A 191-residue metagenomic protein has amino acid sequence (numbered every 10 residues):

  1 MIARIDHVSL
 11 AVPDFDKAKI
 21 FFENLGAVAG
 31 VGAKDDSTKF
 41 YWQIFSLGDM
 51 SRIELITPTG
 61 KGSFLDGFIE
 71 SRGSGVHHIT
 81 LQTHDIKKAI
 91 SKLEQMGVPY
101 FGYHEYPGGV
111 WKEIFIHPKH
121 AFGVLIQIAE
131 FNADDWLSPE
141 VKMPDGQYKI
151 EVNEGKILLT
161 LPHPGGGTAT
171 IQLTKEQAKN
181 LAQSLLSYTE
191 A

Functional and structural regions predicted by a protein language model:
I2-A3, L10-R52, Q95-W111, I116 (+1 more regions): Core segments of cupin and vicinal oxygen chelate
R4-P13, Q43-G48, L65-I90, I114-I116 (+1 more regions): Vicinal oxygen chelate
A18-K19, R52, L65, I90 (+1 more regions): Internal amphipathic alpha-helical segments of the cytochrome P450 catalytic fold
P58-T59: A conserved beta-strand-loop-helix scaffold within acyl/acetyltransferase catalytic domains
I90-A191: Vicinal oxygen chelate
